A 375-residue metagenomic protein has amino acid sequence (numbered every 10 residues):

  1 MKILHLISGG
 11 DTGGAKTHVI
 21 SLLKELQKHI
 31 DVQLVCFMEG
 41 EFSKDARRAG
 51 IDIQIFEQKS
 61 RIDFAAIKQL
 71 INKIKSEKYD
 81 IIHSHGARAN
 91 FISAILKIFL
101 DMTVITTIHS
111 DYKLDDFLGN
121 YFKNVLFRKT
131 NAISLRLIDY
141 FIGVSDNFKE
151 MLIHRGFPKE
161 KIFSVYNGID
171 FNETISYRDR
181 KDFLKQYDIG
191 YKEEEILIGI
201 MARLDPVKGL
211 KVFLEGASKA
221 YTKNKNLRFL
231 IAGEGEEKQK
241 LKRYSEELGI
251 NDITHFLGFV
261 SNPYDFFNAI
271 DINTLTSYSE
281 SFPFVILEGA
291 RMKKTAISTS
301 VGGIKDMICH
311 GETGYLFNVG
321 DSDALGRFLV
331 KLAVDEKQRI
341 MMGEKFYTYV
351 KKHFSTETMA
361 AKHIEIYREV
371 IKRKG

Functional and structural regions predicted by a protein language model:
G13-K24, I196, I200-T222, F229 (+5 more regions): A conserved mid-protein helix/loop that constitutes part of the nucleotide-sugar donor-binding site
V35, T295-S298, I308: Short hydrophobic beta-strand element within catalytic cores of glycosyltransferases and related nucleotide-activated
F64-K68, T103, K113-L137: Nucleotide-sugar donor phosphate/pyrophosphate-binding loop at the beta->alpha transition of glycosyltransferases
S84-N90, I108: Short His-centered aromatic/hydrophobic patch
R128, R136-S164, I169-E173: A short, active-site helix/loop in glycosyltransferases that binds the activated sugar's phosphate group
T174-Y191: A short helix/loop element that forms part of the nucleotide-sugar donor recognition site in Leloir-type
F259, Y278: Aromatic "clamp/platform" in nucleotide-sugar-dependent glycosyltransferases that forms part of the donor/acceptor
H310-G311, Y315-S322, K331-K337: Conserved acidic donor-binding segment of nucleotide-sugar-dependent glycosyltransferases
